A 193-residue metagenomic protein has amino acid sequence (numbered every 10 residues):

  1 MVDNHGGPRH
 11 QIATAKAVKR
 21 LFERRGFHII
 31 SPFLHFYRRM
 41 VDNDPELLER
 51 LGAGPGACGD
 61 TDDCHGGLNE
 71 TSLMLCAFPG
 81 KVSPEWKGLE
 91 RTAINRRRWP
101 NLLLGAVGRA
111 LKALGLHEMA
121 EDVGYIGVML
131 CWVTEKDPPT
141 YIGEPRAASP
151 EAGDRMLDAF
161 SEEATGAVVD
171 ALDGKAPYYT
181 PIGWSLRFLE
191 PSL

Functional and structural regions predicted by a protein language model:
N4-L193: Extended, histidine- and acidic-residue-enriched regions that form the cofactor-binding/catalytic faces
